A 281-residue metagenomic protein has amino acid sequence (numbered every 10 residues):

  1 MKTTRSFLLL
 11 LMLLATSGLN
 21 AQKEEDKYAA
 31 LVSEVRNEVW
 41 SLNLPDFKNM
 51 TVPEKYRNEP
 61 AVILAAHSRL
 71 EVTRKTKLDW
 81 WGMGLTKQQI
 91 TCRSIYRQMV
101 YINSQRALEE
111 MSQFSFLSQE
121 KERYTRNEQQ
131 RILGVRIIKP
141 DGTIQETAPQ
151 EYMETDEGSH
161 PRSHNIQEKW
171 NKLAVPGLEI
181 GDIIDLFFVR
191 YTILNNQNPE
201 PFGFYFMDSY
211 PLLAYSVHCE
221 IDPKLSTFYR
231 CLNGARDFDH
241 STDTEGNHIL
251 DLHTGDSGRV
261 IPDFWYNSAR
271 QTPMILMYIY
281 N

Functional and structural regions predicted by a protein language model:
M1-D26: Bacterial Sec-dependent N-terminal signal peptides
Q22-N281: Beta-strand-rich, non-transmembrane domain signature
